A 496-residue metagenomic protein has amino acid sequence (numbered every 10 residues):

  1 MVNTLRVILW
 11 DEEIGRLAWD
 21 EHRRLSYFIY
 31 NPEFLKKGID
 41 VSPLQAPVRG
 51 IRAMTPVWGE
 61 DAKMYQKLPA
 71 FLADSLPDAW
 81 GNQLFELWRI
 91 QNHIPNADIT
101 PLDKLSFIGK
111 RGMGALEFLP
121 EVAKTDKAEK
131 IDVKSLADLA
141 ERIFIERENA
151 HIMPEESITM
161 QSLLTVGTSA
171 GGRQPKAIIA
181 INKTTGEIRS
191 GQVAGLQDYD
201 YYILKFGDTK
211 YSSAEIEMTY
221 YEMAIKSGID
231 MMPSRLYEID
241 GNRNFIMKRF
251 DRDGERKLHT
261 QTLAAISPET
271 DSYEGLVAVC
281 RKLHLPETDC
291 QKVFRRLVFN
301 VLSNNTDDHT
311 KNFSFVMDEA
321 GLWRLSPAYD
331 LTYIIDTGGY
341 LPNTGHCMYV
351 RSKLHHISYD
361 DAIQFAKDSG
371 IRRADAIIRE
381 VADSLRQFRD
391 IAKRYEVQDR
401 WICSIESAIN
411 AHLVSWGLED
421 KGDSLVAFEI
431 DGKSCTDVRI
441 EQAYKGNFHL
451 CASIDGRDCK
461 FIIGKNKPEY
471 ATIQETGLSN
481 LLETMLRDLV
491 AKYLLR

Functional and structural regions predicted by a protein language model:
M1-K421: Phosphate/dinucleotide-binding and metal-coordinating scaffold of catalytic cores in nucleotide-dependent enzymes
V7, F428, A452: Short aromatic-centered micro-motifs
G15-W19, T436-I440, C459-K465: Broad, structure-driven detector of short, well-ordered beta-strand segments within folded domains
R23-Y27, N242-N244, L425, K445-H449 (+1 more regions): A generic structural signal for beta-strand entry/edge sites
I29-F34, R249-D251, I430-D431, S453-R457 (+1 more regions): Secondary-structure transition/turn motif
G59-Q91, L418, G422-F428, I462-R496: Acidic, low-complexity intrinsically disordered segments
L418-N447: Negatively charged, low-complexity tracts enriched in Asp/Glu with abundant Ser/Thr
A443-T472: Acidic, low-complexity, intrinsically disordered interaction modules
